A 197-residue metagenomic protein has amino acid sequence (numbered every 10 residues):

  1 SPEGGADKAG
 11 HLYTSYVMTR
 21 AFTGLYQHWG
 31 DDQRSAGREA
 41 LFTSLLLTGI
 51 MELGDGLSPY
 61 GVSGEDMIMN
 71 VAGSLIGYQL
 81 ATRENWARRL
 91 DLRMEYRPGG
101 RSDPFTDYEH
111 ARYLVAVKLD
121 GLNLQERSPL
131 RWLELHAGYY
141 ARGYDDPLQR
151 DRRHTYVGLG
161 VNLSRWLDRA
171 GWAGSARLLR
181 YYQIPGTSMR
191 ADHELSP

Functional and structural regions predicted by a protein language model:
S1-P197: Hydrophobic alpha-helical membrane segments
